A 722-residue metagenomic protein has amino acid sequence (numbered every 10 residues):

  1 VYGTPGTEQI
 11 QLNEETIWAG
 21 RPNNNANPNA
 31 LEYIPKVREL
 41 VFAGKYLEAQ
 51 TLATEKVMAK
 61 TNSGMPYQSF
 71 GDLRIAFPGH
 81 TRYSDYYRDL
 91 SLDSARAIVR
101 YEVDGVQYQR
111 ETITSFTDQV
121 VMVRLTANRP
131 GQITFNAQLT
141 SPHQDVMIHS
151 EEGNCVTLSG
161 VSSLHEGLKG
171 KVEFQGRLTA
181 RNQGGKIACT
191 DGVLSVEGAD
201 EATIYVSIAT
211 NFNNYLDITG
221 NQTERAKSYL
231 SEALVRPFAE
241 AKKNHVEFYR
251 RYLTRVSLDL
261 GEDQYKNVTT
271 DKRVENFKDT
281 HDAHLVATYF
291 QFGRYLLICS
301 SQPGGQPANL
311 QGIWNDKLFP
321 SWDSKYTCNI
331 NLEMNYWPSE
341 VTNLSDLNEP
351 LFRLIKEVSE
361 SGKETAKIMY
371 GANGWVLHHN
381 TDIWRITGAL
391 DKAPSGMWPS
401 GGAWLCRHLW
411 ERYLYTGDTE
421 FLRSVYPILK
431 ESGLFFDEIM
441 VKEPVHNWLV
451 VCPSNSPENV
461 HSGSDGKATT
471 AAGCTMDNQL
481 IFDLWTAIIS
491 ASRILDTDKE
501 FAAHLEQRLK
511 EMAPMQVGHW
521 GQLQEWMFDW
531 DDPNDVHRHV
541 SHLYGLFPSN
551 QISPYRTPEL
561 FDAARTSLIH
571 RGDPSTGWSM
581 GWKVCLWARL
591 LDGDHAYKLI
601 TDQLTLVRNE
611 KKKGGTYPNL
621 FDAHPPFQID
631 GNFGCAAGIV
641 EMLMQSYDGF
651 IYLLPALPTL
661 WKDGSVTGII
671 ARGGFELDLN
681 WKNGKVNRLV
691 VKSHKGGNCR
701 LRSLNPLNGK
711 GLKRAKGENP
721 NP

Functional and structural regions predicted by a protein language model:
V1-E8, K56, S69, Y326-L347 (+4 more regions): C-terminal capping/lid segments that line or modulate ligand- or cofactor-binding pockets
V1-P394, E411-Y413, K430-G433, R493-G572 (+6 more regions): Aromatic-residue-lined binding/catalytic grooves and analogous aromatic/hydrophobic interfacial grooves in multimeric
Y33, Y289, G402, C406-L409 (+3 more regions): TPR repeat positional signature
K36, Y205, F248, L354 (+5 more regions): Generic recognition of well-ordered alpha-helical segments
T114, D282, S324-K325, P394-W398 (+3 more regions): Alpha-helix N-cap/helix-initiation motif
N136-Q138, P350-R353, I368-M369, F421-E431 (+4 more regions): Beta-strand segments within the central parallel beta-sheet cores of soluble alpha/beta enzyme folds
L285-Y289, N331, N348, G401 (+3 more regions): Hydrophobic (often cysteine-bearing) scaffold residues that line and stabilize catalytic clefts of nucleotide/cofactor
P399-F435, P444-G518, Q551-R556: Active-site neighborhood of glycoside hydrolase catalytic domains
